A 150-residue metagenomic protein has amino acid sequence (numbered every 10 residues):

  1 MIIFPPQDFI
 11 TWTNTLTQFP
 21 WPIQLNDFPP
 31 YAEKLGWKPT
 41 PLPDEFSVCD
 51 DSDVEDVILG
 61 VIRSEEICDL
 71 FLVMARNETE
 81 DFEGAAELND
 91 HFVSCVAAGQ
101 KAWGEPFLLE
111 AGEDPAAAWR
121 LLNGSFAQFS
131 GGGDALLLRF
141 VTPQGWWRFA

Functional and structural regions predicted by a protein language model:
M1-E113, N123-F126, G132-A150: Short helix/turn-capping signatures at newly exposed starts of structured segments
A118-W119: Long, hydrophobic, well-ordered secondary-structure blocks that form the structural core and pocket-lining surfaces
